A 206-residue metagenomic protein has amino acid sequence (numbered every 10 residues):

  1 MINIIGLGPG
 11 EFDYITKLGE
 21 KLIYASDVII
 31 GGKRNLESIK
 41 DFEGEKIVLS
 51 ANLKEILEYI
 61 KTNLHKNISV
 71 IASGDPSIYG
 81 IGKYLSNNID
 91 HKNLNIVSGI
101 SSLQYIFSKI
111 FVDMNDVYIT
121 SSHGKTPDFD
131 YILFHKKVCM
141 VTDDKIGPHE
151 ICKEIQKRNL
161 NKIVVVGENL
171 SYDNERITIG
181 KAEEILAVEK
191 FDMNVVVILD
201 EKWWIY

Functional and structural regions predicted by a protein language model:
M1-L94, Q104, P127, N194-V195: Class I S-adenosyl-L-methionine
I2-I4, K17, H135-Y206: A contiguous loop/helix-start segment that scaffolds small-molecule binding in enzyme catalytic cores
I5, L49, V97, T120 (+1 more regions): Hydrophobic residues at beta-strand termini and immediately following loops that shape nucleotide-binding pockets
G10-F12, N52-I56, Y118-D128, R176-I185: A short, well-structured beta->alpha microelement
N35, N52, I100, K125 (+2 more regions): Short, solvent-exposed coil/turn elements at secondary-structure transition points
I47, V112-N115, K181-E184: Short, hinge-like loop/turn segments at secondary-structure boundaries
S77-K136, A187, F191: Class I SAM-dependent methyltransferase SAM-binding "motif I" and its flanking Rossmann-like core
